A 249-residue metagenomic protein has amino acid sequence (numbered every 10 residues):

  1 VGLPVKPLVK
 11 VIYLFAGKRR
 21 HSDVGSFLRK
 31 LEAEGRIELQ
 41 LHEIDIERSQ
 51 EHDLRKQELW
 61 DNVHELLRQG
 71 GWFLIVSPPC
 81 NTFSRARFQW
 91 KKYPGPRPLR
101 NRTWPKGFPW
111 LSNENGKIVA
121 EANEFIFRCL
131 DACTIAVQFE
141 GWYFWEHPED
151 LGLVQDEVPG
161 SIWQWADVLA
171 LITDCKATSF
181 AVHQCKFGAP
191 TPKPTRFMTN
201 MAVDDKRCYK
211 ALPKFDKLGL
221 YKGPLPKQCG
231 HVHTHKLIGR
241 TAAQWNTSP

Functional and structural regions predicted by a protein language model:
V1-P249: Conserved active-site and SAM-binding loop architecture of S-adenosyl-L-methionine-dependent nucleic-acid
